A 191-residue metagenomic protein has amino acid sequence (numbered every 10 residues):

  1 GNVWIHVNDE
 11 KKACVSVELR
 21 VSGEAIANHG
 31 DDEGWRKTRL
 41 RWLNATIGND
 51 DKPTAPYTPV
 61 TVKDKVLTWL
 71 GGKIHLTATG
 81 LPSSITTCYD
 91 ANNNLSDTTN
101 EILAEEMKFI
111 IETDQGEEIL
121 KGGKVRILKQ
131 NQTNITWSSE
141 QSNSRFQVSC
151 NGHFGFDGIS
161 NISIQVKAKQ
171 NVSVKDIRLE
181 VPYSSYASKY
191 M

Functional and structural regions predicted by a protein language model:
G1-D9: A short beta-strand micro-motif common to beta-rich folds, especially ectodomain repeats
E10-K12, W69, N143-Q147: Glycine-centered tight beta-turn/hairpin loop motif at sheet-sheet or coil-to-beta transitions
C14, R20-P53, N161-M191: Polysaccharide-binding surfaces and accessory modules of carbohydrate-active proteins
L43-W69: Short acidic, Pro/Gly- and aromatic-enriched capping/linker segments at domain boundaries
D64-W69, P82-T87, N134-E140: Generic recognition of long tandem-repeat/solenoid scaffolds
T77-L95: Short, surface-exposed, low-complexity cationic segments
L103-K169, S173: Extended, loop-rich substrate-binding clefts of extracytoplasmic carbohydrate-active enzymes
